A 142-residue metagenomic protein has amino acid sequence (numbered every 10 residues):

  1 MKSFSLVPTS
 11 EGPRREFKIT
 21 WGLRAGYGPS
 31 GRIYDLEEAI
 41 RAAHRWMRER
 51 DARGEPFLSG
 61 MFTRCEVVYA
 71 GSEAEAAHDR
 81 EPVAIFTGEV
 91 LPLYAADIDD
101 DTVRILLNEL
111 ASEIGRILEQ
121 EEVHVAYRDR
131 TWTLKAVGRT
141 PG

Functional and structural regions predicted by a protein language model:
K2-Y69: Structured alpha/beta or helical-core interaction and ligand-binding surfaces enriched in interleaved
F17-I19, A84, V123: Hydrophobic beta-strand segments of well-ordered beta-sheets in folded domains
T20-G22, T87-E89, A126: Residues in well-ordered beta-strands of folded domains
A25-Y27, P92-Y94, T131: Residues that cap or initiate secondary-structure elements
G28-Y34, A95-V103: Short, flexible/disordered intra-domain loops and linkers
R48-I98: Short, intrinsically disordered low-complexity segments
T102-A126: Helix-rich interaction surfaces within compact, conserved domain-sized segments that mediate assembly or partner
H124-G142: Short, highly charged C-terminal tails/helix-capping segments
